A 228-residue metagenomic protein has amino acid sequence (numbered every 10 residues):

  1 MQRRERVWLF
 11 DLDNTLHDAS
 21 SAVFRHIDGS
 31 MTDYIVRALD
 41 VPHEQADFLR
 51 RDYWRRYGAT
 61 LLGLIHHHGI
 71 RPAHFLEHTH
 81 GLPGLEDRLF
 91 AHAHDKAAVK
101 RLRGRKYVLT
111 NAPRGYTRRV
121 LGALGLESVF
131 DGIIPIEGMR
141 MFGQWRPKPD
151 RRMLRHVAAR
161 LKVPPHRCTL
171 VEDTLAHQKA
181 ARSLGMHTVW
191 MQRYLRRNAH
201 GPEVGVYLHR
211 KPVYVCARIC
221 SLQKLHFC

Functional and structural regions predicted by a protein language model:
M1-E5, K100, P113-R114, R118-C228: Asp-based, Mg2+/Mn2+-dependent phosphohydrolase catalytic module
Q2-F10, T15-A97, R101, G115-R118: N-terminal helical cap/lid subdomain that shapes the substrate entry/recognition surface in HAD-like hydrolases
D18, V108-T110, W190: Hydrophobic residues in well-ordered beta-strands that form the structural core
S20, L49-R50, R105-K106, F142-G143 (+1 more regions): A generic structural signal for short
V36, I65, L85, Y107 (+3 more regions): Short, flexible active-site loop motifs that bind/organize anionic cofactors or intermediates
V41, I70, G104, V163 (+1 more regions): Short glycine/serine/threonine/alanine-rich loop segments
